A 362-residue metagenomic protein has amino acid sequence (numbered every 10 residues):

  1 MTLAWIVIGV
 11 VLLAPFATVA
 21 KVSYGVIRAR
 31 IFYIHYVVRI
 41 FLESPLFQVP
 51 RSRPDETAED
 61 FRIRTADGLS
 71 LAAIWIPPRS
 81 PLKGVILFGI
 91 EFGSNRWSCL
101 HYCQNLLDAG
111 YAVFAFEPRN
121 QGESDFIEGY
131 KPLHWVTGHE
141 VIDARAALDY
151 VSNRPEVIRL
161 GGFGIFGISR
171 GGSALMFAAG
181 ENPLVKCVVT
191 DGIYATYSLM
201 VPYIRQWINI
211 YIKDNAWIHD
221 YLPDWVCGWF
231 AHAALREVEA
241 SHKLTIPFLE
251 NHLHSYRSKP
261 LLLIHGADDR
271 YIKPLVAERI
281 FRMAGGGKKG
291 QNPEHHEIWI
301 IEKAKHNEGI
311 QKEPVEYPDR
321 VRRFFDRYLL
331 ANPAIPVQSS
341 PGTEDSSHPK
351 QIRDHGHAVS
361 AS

Functional and structural regions predicted by a protein language model:
L3-R64, I74, P336, H355: An N-terminal hydrophobic leader/cap segment in hydrolases
I63-T65, C227-R323, N332: Serine-hydrolase catalytic core
F92-N105, P118, L275: The serine-hydrolase catalytic nucleophile loop
C103-I127: Conserved alpha/beta-hydrolase
G122-R159: Catalytic nucleophile-loop/oxyanion-hole region of alpha/beta-hydrolase and closely related hydrolase-like folds
V157-S169: Alpha/beta-hydrolase fold nucleophile elbow
A178-H242, H254: Hydrolase active-site cap/lid region
K312-S362: Catalytic active-site module of serine/aspartate enzymes centered on a nucleophile-bearing elbow/loop
